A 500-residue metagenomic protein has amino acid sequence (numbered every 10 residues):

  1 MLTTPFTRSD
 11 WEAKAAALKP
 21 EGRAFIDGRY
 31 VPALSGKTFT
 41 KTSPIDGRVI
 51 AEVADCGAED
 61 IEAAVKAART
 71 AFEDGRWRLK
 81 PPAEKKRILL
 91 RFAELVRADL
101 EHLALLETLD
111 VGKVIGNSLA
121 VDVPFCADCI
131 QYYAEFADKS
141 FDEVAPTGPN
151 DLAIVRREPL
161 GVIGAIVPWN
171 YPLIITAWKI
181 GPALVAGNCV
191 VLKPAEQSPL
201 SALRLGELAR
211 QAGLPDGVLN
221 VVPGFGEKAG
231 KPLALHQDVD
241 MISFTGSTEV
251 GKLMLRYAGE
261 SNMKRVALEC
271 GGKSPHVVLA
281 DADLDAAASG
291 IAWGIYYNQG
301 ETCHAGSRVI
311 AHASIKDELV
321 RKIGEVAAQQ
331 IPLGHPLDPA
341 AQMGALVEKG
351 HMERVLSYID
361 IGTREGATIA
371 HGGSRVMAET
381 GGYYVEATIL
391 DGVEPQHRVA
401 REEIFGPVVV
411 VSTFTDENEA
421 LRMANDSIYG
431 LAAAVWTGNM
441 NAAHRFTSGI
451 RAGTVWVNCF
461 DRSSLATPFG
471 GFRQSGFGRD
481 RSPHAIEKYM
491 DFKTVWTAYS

Functional and structural regions predicted by a protein language model:
M1-D46, A71: Hydrophobic face of amphipathic alpha-helices that form TPR/SEL1-like repeat modules and related alpha-solenoid
P32-L34, T38-F39, A54-E59, A282: A short acidic/small-residue loop/turn micro-motif
G47, K85, E107, G187 (+8 more regions): Residue-level signal for inorganic ion chemistry
R48-A51, V239, V277, M343 (+4 more regions): Conserved C-terminal structural/oligomerization subdomain of aldehyde/semialdehyde dehydrogenase
R48-S140: Glycine-rich loop-to-alpha-helix module at the N-terminal edge of alpha/beta enzyme cores
F141-A286, F414: Rossmann-like NAD(P) dinucleotide-binding subdomain of oxidoreductase/dehydrogenase enzymes
C189-V191, I369, T454: A short hydrophobic/small-residue beta-strand
M241, E249-E394, M423, V457: ALDH superfamily catalytic-core signature
